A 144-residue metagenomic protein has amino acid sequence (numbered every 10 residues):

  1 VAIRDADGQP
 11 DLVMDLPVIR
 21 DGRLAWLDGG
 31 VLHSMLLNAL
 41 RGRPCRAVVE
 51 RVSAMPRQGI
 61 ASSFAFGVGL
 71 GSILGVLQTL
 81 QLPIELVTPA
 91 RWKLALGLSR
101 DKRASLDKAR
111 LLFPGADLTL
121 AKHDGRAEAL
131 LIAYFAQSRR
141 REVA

Functional and structural regions predicted by a protein language model:
V1-A144: Phosphate- and other anionic-substrate recognition elements at nucleic-acid/protein interfaces
